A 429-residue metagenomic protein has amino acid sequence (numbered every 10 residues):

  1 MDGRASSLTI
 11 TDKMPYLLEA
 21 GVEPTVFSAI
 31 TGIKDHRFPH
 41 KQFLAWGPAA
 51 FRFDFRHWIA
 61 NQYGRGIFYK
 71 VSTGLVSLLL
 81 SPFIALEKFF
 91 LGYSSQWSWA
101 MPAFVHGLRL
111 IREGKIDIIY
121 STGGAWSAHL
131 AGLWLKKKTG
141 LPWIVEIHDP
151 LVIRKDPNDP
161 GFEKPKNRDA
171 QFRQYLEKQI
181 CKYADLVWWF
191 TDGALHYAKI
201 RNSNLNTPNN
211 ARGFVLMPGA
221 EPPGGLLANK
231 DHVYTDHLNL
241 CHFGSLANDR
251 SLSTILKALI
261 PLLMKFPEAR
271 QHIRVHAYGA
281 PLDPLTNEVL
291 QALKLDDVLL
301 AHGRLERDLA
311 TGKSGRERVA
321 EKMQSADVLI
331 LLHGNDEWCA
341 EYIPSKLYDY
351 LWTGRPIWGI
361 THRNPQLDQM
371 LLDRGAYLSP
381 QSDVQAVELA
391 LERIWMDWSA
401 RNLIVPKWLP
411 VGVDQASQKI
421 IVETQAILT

Functional and structural regions predicted by a protein language model:
M1-D54, L186, L262: N-terminal subdomain of nucleotide-sugar transferases
V26-S98: A conserved catalytic-core segment of Leloir-type glycosyltransferases
F51-H57, F214-H237: Acidic anion/phosphate-binding donor-loop and adjacent secondary structure in glycosyltransferase catalytic cores
F90, S94, S98-L108, S127-L130 (+3 more regions): Membrane-proximal helix-turn-helix segments that form the acceptor-binding/catalytic region of lipid-linked
Q171-G213, P222, D368, I420: A short, active-site helix/loop in glycosyltransferases that binds the activated sugar's phosphate group
W188, P223, H232-R250, L256: Conserved donor-binding/catalytic core segment of Leloir-type glycosyltransferases
R250, E306-Q324, L329-Y348, W358-Q369: Nucleotide-sugar-dependent
F266, H272, Y278-A280, P284-A320: Nucleotide-activated donor-binding/catalytic signature segment of Leloir-type glycosyltransferases, i.e., the conserved
